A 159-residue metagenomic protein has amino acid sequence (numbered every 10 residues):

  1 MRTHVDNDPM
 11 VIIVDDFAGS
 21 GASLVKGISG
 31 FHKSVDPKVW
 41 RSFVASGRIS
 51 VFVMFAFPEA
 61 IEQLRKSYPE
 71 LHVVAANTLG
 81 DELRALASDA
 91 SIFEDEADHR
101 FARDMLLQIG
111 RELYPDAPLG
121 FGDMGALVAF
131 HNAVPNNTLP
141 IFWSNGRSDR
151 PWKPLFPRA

Functional and structural regions predicted by a protein language model:
M1-N7: A short acidic-Thr-Gly-centered motif at the start of a beta-strand
M10-I12: Structural motif
V14-S23: Ser/Thr-glycine-rich phosphate-binding loops at phosphate-binding pockets of nucleotides, nucleotide cofactors
S29-A159: PRPP-dependent phosphoribosyltransferase catalytic core
